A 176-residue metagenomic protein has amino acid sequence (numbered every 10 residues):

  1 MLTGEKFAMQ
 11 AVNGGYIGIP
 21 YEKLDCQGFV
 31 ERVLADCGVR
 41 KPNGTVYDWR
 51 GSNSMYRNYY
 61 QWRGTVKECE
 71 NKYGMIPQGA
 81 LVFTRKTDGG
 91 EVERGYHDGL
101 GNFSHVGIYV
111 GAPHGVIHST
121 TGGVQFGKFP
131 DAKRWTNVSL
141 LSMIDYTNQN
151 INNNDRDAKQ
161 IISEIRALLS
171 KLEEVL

Functional and structural regions predicted by a protein language model:
M1-N53, R63, P77, R85-S104 (+2 more regions): N-terminal capping segments
Q61-K72: Short alpha-helix capping/helix-loop boundary micro-motifs
P77-A80, A112-H114: Loop/turn elements at helix/coil->beta-strand transitions in domains of secreted/extracellular proteins
L81-F83, I108: Hydrophobic beta-strand signal
G90-E93, V124-F126, L169, L176: Short, surface-exposed beta-strand/loop "edge" segments at domain boundaries and coil↔beta transitions
S104-V110: A conserved glycine-rich beta-strand in the N-terminal activation segment of trypsin-fold
V116-Q160: Active-site or metal-binding loop neighborhoods of secreted/extracellular toxin and effector enzymes
N153-L176: Short, low-complexity, charged amphipathic interaction modules
